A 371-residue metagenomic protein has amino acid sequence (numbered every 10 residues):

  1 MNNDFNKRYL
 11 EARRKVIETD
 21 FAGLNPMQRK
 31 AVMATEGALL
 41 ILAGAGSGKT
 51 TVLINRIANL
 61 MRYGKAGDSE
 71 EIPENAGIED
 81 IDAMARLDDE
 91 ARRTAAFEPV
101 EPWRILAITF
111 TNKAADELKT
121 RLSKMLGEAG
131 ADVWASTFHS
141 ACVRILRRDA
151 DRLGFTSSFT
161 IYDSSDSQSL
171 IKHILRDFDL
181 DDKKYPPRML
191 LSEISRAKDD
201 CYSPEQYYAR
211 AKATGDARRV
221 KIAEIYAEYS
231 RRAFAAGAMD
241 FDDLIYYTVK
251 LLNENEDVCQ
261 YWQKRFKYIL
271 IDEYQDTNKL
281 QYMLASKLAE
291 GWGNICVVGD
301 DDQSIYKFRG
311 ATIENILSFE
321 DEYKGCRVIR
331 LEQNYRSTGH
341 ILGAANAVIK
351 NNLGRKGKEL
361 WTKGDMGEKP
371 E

Functional and structural regions predicted by a protein language model:
M1-S157, I161, Q260, E314 (+1 more regions): P-loop NTPase Walker
N2-G23, A58-G67, I78, D82-A95 (+1 more regions): Conserved RecA-like helicase ATPase core segment that couples NTP binding/hydrolysis to strand translocation
R13-I17, F21-A45, T51-L53, I72-I78 (+7 more regions): Conserved helicase NTPase motor core
A34, A129-V133, A150-D243, F266 (+4 more regions): ATP-hydrolysis module of ASCE/P-loop NTPase motor domains, specifically the Walker B Asp-Glu catalytic pair
A34-G37, R147, H173, R196 (+3 more regions): Residues within well-ordered alpha-helical secondary structure of globular protein domains
L39, M61, S123-L126, A150 (+8 more regions): Residue-level detector of secondary-structure transition/capping positions
N59-A66, R121-M125, R148-D149, I174-D177 (+4 more regions): Active-site catalytic microenvironments for nucleophilic, acid-base chemistry
H139-A141, A197, G354: Short glycine-enriched loops at secondary-structure junctions
